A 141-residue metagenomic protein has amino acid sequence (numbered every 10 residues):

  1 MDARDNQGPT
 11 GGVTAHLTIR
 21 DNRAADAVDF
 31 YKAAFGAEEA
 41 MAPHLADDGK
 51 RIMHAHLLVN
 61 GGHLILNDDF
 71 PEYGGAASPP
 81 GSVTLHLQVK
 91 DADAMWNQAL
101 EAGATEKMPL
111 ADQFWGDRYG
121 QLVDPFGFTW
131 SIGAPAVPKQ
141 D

Functional and structural regions predicted by a protein language model:
M1-R20, A25-V123, I132-D141: Vicinal oxygen chelate
